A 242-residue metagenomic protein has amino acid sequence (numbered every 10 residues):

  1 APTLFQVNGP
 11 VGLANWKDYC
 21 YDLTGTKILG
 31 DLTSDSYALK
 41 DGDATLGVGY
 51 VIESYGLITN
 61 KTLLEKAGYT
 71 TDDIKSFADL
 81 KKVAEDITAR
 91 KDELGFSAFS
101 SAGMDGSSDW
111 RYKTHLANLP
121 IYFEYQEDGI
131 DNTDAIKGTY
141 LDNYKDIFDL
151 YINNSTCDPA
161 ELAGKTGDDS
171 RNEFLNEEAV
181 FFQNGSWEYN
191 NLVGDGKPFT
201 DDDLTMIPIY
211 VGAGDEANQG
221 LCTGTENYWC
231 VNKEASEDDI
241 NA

Functional and structural regions predicted by a protein language model:
A1, F77-D79, E161-L175: Short helix-initiation/N-cap motifs at beta->coil->alpha
A1-G12, I28, A163, K197-P198 (+3 more regions): Conserved N-terminal structural module of periplasmic/extracytoplasmic solute-binding proteins
A1-V7, L94, N176-N184: Alpha-to-beta junction loops
V7-G56, T205-I207: Hinge/lid segment of periplasmic solute-binding proteins
D22-D35, F99, G103-G106, I121-D146 (+2 more regions): Short, solvent-exposed loop/beta-turn-alpha elements that line the ligand-binding surface or hinge of extracytoplasmic
A44-Y50, Y55, K81-T133, A179: Extracytoplasmic/periplasmic solute-binding protein
K66-A67, T156, G196-A242: Extracytoplasmic/periplasmic substrate-recognition and gating elements
A84-E85, G129-G164: Glycine-centered hinge/linker elements that transmit conformational signals in sensory and ligand-binding systems
